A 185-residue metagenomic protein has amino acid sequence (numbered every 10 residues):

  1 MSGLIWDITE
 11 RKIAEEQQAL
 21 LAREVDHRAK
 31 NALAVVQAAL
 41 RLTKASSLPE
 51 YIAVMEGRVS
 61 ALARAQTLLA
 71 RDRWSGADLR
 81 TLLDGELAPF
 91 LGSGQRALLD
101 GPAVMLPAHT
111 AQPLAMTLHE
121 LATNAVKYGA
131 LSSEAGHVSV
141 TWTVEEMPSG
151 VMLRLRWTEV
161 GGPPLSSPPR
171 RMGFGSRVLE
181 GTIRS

Functional and structural regions predicted by a protein language model:
G3-I5, Q66: Sensory-domain boundary capping and coupling elements
W6-Q17: PAS-associated C-terminal cap
Q17-A22, L91-V138, R170: Conserved short strand/loop->alpha-helix "switch" segment adjacent to the catalytic nucleotide/phosphoryl-transfer site
L20-A34, A38, L42: Conserved phosphoacceptor histidine of two-component systems
A53-R64, L68, S75-G92, T141-T143: Short beta-to-alpha transition helix within the HATPase_c
A135-S149: Short beta-strand/loop element within the Bergerat-fold HATPase_c
M152, L165-S185: ATP phosphate-binding glycine-rich loop and adjacent ATP-lid/helix-beta elements within ATP-binding kinase/ATPase
